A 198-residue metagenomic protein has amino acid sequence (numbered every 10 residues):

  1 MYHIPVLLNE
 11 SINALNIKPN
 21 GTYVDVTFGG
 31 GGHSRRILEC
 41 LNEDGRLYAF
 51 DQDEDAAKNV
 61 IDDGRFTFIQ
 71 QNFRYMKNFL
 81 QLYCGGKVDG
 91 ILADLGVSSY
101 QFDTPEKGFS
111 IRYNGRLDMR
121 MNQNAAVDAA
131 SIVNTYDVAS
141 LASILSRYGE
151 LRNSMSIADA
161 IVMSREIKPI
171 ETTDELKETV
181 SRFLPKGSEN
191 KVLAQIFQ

Functional and structural regions predicted by a protein language model:
M1-Q198: S-adenosyl-L-methionine-dependent methyltransferase catalytic core, i.e., the SAM/SAH-binding region
